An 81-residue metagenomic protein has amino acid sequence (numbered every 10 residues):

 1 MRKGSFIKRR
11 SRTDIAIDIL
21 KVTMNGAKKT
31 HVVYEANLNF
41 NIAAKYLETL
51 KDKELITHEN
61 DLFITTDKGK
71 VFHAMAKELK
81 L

Functional and structural regions predicted by a protein language model:
M1-I17, I42: Short alpha-helical segments that sit at the start of domains
M1-R2, E59, K68-G69: N-terminal/domain-start segments enriched in small and hydrophobic, helix-friendly residues, covering either
R12-K28: Short amphipathic alpha-helical interface segments
G26-A36: Short acidic, hydrophobic short linear motifs in intrinsically disordered regions
N37-K51: Short amphipathic alpha-helical interaction segments
K51-D61: A short, conserved structural fragment
L62-M75: Basic, amphipathic "hinge/linker" alpha-helix immediately C-terminal to the N-terminal HTH DNA-binding motif
K77-L81: A short, Lys/Arg-enriched interface patch at domain edges and termini
